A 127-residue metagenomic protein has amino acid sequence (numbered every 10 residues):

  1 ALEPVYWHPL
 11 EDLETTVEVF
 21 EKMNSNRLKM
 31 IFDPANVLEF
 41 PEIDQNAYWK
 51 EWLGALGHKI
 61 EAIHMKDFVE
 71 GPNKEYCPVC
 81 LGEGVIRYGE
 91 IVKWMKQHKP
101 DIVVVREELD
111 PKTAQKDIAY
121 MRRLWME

Functional and structural regions predicted by a protein language model:
L10-E127: Histidine-acidic metal/acid-base catalytic patches
